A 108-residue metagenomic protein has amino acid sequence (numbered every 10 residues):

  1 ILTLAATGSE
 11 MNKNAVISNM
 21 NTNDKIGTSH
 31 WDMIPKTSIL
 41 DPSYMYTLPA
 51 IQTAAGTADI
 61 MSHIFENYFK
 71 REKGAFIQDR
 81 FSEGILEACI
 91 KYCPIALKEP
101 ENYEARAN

Functional and structural regions predicted by a protein language model:
I1-R80, G84: A glycine/threonine-rich phosphate-anchoring loop and its flanking beta-alpha core in nucleotide/phosphate-binding
N67, R71-N108: Active-site segments that bind and position negatively charged phosphate/pyrophosphate groups
